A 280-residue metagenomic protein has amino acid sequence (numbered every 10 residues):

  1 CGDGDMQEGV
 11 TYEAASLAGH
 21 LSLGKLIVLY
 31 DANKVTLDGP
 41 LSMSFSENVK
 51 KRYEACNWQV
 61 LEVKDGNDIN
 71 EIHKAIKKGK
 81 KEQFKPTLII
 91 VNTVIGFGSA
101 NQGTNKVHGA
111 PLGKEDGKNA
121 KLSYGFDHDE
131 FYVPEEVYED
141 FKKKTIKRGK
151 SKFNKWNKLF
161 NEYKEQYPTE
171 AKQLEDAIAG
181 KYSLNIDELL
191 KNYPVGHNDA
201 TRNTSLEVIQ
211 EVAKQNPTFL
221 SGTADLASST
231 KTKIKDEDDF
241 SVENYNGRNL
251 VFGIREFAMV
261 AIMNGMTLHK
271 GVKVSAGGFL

Functional and structural regions predicted by a protein language model:
C1-K144: Glycine-rich ThDP/TPP pyrophosphate-binding loop and its adjacent helix/strand module within ThDP-dependent enzymes
K143-I146, K150-L280: Thiamine diphosphate
